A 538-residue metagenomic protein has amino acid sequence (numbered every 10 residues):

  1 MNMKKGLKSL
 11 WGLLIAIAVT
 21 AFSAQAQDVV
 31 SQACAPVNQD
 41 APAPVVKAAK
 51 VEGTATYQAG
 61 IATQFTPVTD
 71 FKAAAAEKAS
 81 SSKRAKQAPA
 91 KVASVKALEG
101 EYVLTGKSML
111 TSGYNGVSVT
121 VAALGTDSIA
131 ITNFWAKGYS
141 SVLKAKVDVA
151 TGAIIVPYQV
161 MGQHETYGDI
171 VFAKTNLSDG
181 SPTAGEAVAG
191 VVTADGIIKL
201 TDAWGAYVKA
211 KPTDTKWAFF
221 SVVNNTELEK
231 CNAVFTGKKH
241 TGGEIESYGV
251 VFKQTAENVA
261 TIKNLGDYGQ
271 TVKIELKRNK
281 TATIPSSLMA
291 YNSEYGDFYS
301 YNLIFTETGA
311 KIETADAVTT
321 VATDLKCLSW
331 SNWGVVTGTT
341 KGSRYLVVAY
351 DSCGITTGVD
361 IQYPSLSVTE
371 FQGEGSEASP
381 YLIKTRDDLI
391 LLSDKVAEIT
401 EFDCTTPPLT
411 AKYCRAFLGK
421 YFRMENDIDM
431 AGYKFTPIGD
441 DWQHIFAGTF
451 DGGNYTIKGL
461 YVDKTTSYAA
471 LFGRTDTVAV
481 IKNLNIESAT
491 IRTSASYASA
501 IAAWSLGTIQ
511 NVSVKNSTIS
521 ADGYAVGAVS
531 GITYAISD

Functional and structural regions predicted by a protein language model:
N2-W11: Bacterial N-terminal signal peptides that target proteins for export
G12-A21: Bacterial N-terminal signal peptides
S23-A26, S31: Boundary at the C-terminal end of the N-terminal hydrophobic targeting segment
A33-N38, P42-S80, R84-A85, K146 (+2 more regions): Beta-sheet ligand-binding and adhesion/scaffold domains
C34, P44-S118, T132-W135, N224-V251 (+1 more regions): Tryptophan-anchored aromatic micro-motifs
C34, S82-K83, L366-D538: Surface-exposed repetitive/solenoidal architectures
T111-N176, I245-F298: Central antiparallel beta-sheet cores of small beta-barrel/beta-sandwich binding domains
